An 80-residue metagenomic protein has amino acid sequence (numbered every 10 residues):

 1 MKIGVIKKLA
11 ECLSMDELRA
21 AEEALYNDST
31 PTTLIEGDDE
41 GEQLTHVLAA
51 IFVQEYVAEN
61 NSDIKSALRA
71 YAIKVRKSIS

Functional and structural regions predicted by a protein language model:
M1-S80: C-terminal alpha-helical interaction appendages
